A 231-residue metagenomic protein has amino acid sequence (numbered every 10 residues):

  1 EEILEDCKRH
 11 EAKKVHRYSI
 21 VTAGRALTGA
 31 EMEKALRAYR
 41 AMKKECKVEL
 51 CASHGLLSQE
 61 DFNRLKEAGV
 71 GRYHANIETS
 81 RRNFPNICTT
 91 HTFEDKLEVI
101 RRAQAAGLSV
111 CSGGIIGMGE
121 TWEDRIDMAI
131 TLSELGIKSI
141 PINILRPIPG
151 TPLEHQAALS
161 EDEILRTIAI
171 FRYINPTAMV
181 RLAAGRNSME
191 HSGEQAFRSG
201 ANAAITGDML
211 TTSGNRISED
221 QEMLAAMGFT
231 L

Functional and structural regions predicted by a protein language model:
E1-D6, H10-I100, S109-G113, K138-N143: Core AdoMet radical
E5, S133-L231: Auxiliary Fe-S-binding modules of radical SAM enzymes
Y18, G24-T28, V99-E123, I142-A157 (+1 more regions): Conserved strand-turn element in the central/C-terminal portion of the radical SAM core barrel that lines
I20, A75, A103, L132 (+2 more regions): Conserved, mostly hydrophobic/aromatic
A30, K34, C88-D95, E120-D127 (+1 more regions): Alpha-helix N-cap and loop-to-helix initiation/capping positions
R37-A38, A68-G71, H91-F93, A129-T131 (+3 more regions): Short, hinge-like loop/turn segments at secondary-structure boundaries
K43-K44, Q104, A225: Anion (oxyanion) recognition and catalysis
L57-E67, M118-S133, N187-S199: Catalytic cores of alpha/beta
